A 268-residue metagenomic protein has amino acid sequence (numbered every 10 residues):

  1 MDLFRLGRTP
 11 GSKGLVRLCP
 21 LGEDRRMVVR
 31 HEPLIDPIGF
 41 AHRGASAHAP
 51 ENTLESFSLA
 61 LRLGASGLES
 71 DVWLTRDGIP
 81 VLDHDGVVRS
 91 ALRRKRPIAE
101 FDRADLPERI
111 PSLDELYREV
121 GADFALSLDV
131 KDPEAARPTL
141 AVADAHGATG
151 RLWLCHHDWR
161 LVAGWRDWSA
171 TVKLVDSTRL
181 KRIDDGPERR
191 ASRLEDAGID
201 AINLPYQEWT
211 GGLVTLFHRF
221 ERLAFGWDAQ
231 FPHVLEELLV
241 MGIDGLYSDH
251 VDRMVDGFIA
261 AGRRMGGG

Functional and structural regions predicted by a protein language model:
D2-G268: Phosphate-group recognition and catalysis centered on beta-loop-alpha active-site segments
